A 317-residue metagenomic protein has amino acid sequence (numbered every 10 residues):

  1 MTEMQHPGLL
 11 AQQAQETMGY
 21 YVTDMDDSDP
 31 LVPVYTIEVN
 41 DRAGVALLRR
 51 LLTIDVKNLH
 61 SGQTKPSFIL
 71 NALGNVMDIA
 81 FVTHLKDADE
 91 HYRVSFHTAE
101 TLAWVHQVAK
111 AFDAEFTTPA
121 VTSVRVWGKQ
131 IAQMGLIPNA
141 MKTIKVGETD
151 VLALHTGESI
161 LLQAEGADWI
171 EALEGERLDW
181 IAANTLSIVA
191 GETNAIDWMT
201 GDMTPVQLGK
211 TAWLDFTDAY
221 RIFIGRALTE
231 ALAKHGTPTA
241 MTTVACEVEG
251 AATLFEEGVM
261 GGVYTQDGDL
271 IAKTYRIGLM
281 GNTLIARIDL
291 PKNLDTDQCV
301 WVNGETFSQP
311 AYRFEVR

Functional and structural regions predicted by a protein language model:
M1-L70, N75, Y220, M241-A245 (+7 more regions): Acidic, proline/glycine-enriched N-terminal capping motif
T2-Y20, A109-A245, G250-F255, S308-R317: Glycine-rich, acidic
E16-D24, I69-H84, A109-A111, M141-L154 (+1 more regions): Short amphipathic beta-strand starts and helix->beta connectors
R42, F96-L102, Q163-I170, A251 (+1 more regions): Helix N-cap motif at beta-to-alpha junctions
V45-L52, E100-F112, D168-L173: Short active-site loop/helix that positions an aromatic residue
I54-A111: Well-ordered mid-protein domain cores that form the structural environment of catalytic cofactors
E90-S95, E158-A164, G281-P291: A generic structural motif
N139-I144, F255-W301: A conserved acidic, glycine/proline-rich C-terminal tail/linker
